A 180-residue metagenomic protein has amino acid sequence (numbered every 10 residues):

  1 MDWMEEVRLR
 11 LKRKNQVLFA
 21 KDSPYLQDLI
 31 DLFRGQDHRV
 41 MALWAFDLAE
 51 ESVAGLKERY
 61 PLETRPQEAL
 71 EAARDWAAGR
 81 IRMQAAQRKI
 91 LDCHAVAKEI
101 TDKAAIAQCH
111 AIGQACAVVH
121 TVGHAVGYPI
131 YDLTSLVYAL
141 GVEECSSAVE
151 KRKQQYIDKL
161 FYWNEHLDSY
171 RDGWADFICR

Functional and structural regions predicted by a protein language model:
D2-K151: Structured binding/interaction patches within domain cores
Y138-R180: C-terminal binding/interaction regions
